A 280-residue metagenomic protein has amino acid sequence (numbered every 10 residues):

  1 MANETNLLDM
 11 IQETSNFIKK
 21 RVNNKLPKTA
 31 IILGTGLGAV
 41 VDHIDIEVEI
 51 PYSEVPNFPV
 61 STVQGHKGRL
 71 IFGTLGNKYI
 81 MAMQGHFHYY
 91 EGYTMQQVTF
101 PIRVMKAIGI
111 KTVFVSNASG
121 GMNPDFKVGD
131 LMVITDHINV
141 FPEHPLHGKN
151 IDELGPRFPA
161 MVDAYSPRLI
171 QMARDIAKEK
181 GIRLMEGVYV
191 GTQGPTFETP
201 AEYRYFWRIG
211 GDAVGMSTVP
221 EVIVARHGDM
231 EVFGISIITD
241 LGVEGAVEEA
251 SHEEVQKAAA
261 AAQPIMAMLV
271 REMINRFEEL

Functional and structural regions predicted by a protein language model:
A2-M161: Metabolite-binding pocket within alpha/beta catalytic cores that recognizes anionic/polar moieties
F17, R21, R168, M172-R183 (+1 more regions): Generic non-transmembrane alpha-helical segments
K106-G109, W207, R226: Non-catalytic positions within long, well-ordered alpha-helices that form the structural scaffold/packing of enzyme
K111-T112, D212, E231: Short acidic/polar active-site loop segments enriched in Thr and Asp
L154-Y165, A177, G191, Y203 (+1 more regions): Polyanion-binding loop/helix "lid" in catalytic or ligand-binding cores
I170, D175-D212, F277: Active-site/ligand-binding-proximal alpha/beta "capping" segment
M216-E254: Zn-dependent metallopeptidase/amidohydrolase metal-coordination segment
G242-L280: His/Asp/Glu-rich mid-to-C-terminal helical/loop segments that flank catalytic regions of hydrolases
